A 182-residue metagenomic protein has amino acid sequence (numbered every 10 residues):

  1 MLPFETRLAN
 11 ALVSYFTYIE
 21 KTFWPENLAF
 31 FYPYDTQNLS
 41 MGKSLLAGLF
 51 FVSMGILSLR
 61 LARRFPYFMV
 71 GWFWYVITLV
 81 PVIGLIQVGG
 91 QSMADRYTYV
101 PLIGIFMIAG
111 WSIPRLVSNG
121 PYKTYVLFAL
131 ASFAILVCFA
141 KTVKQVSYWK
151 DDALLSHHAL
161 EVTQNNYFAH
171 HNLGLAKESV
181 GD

Functional and structural regions predicted by a protein language model:
M1-D182: Polytopic membrane enzymes that build or remodel cell-surface glycoconjugates and lipids
